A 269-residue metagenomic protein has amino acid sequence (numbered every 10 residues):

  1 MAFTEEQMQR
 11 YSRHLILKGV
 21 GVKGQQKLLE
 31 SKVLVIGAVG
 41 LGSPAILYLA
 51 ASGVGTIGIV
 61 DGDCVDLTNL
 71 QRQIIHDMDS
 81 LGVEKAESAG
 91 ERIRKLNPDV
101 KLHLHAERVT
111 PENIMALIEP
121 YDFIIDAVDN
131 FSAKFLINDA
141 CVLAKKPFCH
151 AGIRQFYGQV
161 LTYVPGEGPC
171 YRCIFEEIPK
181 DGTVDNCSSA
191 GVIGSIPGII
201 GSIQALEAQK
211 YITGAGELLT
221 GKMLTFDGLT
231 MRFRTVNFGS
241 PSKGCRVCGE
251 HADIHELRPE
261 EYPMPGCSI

Functional and structural regions predicted by a protein language model:
M1-I269: Adenine nucleotide-associated cytosolic modules
